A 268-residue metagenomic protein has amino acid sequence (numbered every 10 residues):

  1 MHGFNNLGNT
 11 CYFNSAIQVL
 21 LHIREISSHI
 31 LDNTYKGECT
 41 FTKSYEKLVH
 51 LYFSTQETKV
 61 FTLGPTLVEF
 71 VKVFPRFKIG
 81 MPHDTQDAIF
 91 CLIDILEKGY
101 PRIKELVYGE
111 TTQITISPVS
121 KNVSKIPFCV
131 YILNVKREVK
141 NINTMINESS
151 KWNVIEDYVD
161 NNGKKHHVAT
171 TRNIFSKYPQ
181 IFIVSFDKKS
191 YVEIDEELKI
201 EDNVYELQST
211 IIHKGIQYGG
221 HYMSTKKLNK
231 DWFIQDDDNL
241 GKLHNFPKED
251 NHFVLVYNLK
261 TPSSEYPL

Functional and structural regions predicted by a protein language model:
M1-L268: UBL (ubiquitin/ubiquitin-like) substrate-recognition surfaces within cysteine isopeptidase catalytic folds
